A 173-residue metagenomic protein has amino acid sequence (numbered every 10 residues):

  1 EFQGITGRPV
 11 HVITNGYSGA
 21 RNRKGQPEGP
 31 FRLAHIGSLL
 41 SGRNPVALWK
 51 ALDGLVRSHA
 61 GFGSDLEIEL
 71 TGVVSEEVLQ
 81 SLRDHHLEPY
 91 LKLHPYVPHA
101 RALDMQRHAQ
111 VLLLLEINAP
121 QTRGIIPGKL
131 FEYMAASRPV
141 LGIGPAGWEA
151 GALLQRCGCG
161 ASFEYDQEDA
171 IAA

Functional and structural regions predicted by a protein language model:
E1-V10, G19, G151: A short, active-site helix/loop in glycosyltransferases that binds the activated sugar's phosphate group
N15, H35-L40, V73, P95-Y96: Conserved donor-binding loops in enzymes that form glycosidic bonds
G16, P27: Carbohydrate-associated surface elements
L40-R57: A conserved mid-protein helix/loop that constitutes part of the nucleotide-sugar donor-binding site
H59-G72, E76-L103, F163: Nucleotide-activated donor-binding/catalytic signature segment of Leloir-type glycosyltransferases, i.e., the conserved
Q80, P98-A109, A135, Q155: Short acidic alpha-helix that forms the nucleotide-activated donor recognition element in Leloir-type transferases
K92, Q106-R123, R138: Acidic donor-binding loop of glycosyltransferase active sites
P145-A173: Change "using UDP/GDP/dTDP sugars" to "using nucleotide sugars
